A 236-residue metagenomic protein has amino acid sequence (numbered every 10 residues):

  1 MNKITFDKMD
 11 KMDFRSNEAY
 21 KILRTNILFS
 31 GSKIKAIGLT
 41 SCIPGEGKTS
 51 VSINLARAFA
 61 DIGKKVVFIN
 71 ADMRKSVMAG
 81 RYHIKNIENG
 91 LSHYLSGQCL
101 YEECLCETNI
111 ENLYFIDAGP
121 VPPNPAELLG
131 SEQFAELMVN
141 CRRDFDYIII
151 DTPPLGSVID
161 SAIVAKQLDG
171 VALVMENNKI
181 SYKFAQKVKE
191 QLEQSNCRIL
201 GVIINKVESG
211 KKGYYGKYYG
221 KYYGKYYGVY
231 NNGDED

Functional and structural regions predicted by a protein language model:
M1-D236: P-loop NTP-binding module
